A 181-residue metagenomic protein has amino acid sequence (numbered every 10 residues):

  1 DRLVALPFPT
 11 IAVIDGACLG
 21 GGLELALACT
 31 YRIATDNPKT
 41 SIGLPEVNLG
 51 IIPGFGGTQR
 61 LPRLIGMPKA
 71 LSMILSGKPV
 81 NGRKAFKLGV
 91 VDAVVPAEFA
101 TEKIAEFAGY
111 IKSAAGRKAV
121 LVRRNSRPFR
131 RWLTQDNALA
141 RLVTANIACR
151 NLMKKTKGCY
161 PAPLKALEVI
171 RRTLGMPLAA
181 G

Functional and structural regions predicted by a protein language model:
D1-D15, I52, G57-R60, L64: An acidic, glycine-rich surface segment that forms the CoA-thioester-binding/catalytic face of crotonase-fold enzymes
V4-L6, A34-P38, L64, P68: Secondary-structure transition/capping motifs at alpha-helix termini and the adjoining loop/turn into the next element
P9-A12, L19, R32-I33, N37: Active-site cavity-forming subdomains of large catalytic enzyme subunits
V13-L19, M73-P79: Glycine-rich beta-to-alpha transition loops that act as phosphate-gripper elements at the mouths of alpha/beta enzyme
L19-L27, G54: Short glycine/serine/threonine-rich phosphate/pyrophosphate-binding segments that cradle anionic phosphate groups
E24-A28, I74-A180: Amphipathic alpha-helical segments at domain termini/boundaries
C29-G54, V91-I104: Gly/Pro- and small hydrophobic-enriched strand-loop and loop-to-helix capping segments that sit at the rims
L61, K69-L75: Short helix- or helix-capping micro-motifs that position conserved polar/aromatic residues at function-defining sites
